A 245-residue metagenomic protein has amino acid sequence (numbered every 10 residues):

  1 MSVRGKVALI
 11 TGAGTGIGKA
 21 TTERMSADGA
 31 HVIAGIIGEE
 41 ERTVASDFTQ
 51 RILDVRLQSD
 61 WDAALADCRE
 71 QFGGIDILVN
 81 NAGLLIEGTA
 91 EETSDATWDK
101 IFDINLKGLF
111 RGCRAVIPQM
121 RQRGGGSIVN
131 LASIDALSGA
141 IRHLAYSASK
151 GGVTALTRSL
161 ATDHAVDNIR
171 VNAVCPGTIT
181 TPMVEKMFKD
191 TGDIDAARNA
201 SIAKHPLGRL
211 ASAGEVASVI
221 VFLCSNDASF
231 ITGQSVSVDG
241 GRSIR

Functional and structural regions predicted by a protein language model:
S2-R4, S138, V221, T232-R245: Short C-terminal tail/terminal secondary-structure segment of NAD(P)H-dependent dehydrogenase/reductase domains
V7, G14-T15: Conserved glycine-rich cofactor-binding loop
T89-A90, S94-F102, S201: Substrate-binding pocket helix/loop in short-chain dehydrogenase/reductase
E91, S138-L144, V166-D167, G208 (+1 more regions): Active-site loop immediately N-terminal to the catalytic Tyr-X3-Lys motif of short-chain dehydrogenase/reductase
C113, S149, T157: Active-site helix of classical SDR
P118, T162-V166, S229: Alpha-helical segment proximal to the catalytic Tyr-Lys
S133: Residue(s) in the substrate-gating loop at a strand-loop-helix junction that position the organic substrate next
